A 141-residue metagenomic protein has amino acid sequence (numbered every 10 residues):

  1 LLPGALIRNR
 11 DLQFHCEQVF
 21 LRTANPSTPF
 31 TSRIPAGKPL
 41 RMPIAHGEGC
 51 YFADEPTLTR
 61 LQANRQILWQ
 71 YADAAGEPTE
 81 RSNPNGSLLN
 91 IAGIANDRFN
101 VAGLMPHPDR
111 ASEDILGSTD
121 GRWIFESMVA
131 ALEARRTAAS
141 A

Functional and structural regions predicted by a protein language model:
L1-S27: Cysteine-nucleophile active-site neighborhood
F30-A141: C-terminal and late-domain segments of enzyme folds
